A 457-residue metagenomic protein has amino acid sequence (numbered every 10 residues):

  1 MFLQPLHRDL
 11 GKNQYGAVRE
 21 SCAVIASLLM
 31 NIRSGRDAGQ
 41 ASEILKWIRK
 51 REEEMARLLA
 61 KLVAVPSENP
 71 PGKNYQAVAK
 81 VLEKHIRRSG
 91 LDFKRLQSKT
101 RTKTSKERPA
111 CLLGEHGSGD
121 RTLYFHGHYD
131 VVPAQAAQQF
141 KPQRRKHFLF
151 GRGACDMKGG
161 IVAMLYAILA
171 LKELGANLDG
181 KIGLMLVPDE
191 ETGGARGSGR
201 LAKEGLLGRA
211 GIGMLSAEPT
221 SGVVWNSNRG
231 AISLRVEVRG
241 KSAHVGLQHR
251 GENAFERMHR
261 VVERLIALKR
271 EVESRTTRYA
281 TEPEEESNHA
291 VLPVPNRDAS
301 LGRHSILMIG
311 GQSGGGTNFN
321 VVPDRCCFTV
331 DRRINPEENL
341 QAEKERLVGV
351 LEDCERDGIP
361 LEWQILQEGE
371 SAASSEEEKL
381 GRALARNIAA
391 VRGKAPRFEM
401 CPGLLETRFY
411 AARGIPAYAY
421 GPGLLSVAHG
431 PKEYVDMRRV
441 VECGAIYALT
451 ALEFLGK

Functional and structural regions predicted by a protein language model:
F2-K12, A17: Extreme N-terminal basic, low-complexity initiation segments that serve as generic localization/processing leaders
I32, R36-R152, E173-L178, L424: Acidic/His- and Gly-rich active-site-bordering loop/insert found across diverse amide/peptide-bond hydrolases
W47, K61, V65, V81 (+8 more regions): Generic non-transmembrane alpha-helical segments
L91, E271-H304, M308-G316, P360-K457: An extended, acidic, His-containing surface patch that forms the Zn2+-binding/catalytic region of metallohydrolases
F125, H147-T192, V238, H249-K269 (+2 more regions): Alpha-helical metal-binding/catalytic segments enriched in His/Glu/Asp
M157-S233, A290-L292, A299, L455: Acidic/histidine-rich catalytic neighborhood of metal-dependent amide-processing enzymes
E204-E355, G369: Midchain, well-structured core segments that form catalytic/ion-binding scaffolds
